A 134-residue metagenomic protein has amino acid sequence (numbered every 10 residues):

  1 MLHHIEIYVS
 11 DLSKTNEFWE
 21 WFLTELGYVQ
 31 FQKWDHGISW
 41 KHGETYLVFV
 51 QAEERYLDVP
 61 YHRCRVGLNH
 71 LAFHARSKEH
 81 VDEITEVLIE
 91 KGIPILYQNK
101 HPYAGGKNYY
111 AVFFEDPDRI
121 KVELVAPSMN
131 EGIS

Functional and structural regions predicted by a protein language model:
M1, C64-L68, G106: Short glycine-enriched loop/turn motifs at secondary-structure junctions
M1-N16, L71, S128-S134: N-terminal beta-strand motif that seeds the catalytic metal site of vicinal oxygen chelate
Y8-E53: Core segments of cupin and vicinal oxygen chelate
V9-K14, A72-P117: Vicinal oxygen chelate
L26-D35, L47-Q51, R76, K91 (+3 more regions): Long, contiguous binding/interaction regions
H42-R76, D82-E83: Long, continuous compositionally biased terminal/linker segments
